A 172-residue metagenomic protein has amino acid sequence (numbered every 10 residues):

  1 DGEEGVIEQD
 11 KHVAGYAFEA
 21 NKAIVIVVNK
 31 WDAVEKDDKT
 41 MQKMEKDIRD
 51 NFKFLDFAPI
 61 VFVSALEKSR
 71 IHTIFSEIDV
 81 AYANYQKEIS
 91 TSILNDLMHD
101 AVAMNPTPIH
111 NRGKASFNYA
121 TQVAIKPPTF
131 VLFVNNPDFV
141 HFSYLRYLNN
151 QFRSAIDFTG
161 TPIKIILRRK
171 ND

Functional and structural regions predicted by a protein language model:
D1: Short glycine-/small-residue-rich Rossmann-like dinucleotide-binding loops
E4-D172: C-terminal-of-GTPase-core extension/linker across diverse P-loop GTPases
